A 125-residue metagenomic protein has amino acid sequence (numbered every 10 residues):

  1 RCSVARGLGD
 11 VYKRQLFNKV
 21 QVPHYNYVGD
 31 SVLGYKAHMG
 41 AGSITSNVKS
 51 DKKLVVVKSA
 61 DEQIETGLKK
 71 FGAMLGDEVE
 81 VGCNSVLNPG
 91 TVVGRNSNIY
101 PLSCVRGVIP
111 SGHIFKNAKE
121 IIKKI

Functional and structural regions predicted by a protein language model:
R1-L8, Y12: Single conserved hydrophobic/aromatic residue that forms the stacking wall/gate of nucleotide- or nucleobase-binding
R14-I125: Glycine-rich hexapeptide-repeat left-handed beta-helix
